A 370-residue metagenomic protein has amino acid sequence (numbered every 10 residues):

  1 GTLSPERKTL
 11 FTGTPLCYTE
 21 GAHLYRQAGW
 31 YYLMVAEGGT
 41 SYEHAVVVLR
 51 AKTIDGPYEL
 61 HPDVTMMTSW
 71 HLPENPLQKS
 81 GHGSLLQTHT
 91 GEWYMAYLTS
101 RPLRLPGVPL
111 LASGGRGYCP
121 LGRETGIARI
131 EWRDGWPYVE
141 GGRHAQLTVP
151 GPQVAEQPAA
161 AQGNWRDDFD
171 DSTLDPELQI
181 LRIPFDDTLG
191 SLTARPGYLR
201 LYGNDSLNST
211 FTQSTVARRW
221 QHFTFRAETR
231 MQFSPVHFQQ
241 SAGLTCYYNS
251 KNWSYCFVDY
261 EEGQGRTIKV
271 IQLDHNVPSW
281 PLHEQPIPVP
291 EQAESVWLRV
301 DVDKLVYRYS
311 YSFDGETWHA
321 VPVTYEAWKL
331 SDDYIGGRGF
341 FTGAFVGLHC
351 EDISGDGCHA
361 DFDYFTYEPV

Functional and structural regions predicted by a protein language model:
G1-V370: Carbohydrate-active catalytic/glycan-binding domains of CAZyme proteins, especially the secreted or lumenal ectodomains
